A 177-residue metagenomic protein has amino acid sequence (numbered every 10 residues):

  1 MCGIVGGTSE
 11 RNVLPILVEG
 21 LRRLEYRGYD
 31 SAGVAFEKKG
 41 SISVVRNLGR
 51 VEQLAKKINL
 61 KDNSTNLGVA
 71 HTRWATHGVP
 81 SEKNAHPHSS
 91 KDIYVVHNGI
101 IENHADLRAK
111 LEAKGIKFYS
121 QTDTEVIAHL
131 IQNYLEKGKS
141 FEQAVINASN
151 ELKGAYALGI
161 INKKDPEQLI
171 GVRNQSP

Functional and structural regions predicted by a protein language model:
M1-P177: Conserved short alpha-helical segments that host acidic/polar catalytic motifs at enzyme active sites
